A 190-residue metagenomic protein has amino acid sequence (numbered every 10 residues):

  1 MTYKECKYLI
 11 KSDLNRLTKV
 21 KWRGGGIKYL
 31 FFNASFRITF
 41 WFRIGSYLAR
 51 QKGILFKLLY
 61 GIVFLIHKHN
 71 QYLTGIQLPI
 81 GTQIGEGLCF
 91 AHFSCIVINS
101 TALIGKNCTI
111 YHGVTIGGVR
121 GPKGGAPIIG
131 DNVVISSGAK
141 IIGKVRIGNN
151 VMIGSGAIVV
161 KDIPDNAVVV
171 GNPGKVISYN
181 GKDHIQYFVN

Functional and structural regions predicted by a protein language model:
M1-T74, H184-N190: Terminal amphipathic alpha-helical/low-complexity segments used for targeting or macromolecular assembly
T74, I80, G85-E86, A91-S100 (+12 more regions): Left-handed beta-helix
N180-K182: Flexible, disordered linker segments and immediate boundary regions flanking tandem C2H2 zinc-finger modules
